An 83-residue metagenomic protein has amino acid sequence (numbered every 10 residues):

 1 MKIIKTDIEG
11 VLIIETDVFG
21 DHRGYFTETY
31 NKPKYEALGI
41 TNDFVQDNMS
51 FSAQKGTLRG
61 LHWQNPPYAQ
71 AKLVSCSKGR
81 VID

Functional and structural regions predicted by a protein language model:
M1-D83: Non-catalytic, conserved peripheral segments adjacent to functional cores
